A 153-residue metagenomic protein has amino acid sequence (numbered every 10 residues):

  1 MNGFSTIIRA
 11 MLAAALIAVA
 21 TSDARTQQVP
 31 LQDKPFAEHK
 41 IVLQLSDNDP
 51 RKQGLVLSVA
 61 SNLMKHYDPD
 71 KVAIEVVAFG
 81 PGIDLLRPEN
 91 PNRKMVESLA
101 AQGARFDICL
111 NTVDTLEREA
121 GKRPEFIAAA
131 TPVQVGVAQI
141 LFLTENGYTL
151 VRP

Functional and structural regions predicted by a protein language model:
M1-M11: Bacterial N-terminal signal peptides that target proteins for export
F4-T6, V19, A24: A detector of low-complexity, intrinsically disordered, Ser/Thr/Gly/Pro/Ala-rich segments
A10-V19: Bacterial N-terminal signal peptides
A24-P153: Secreted/extracellular ectodomain signature
